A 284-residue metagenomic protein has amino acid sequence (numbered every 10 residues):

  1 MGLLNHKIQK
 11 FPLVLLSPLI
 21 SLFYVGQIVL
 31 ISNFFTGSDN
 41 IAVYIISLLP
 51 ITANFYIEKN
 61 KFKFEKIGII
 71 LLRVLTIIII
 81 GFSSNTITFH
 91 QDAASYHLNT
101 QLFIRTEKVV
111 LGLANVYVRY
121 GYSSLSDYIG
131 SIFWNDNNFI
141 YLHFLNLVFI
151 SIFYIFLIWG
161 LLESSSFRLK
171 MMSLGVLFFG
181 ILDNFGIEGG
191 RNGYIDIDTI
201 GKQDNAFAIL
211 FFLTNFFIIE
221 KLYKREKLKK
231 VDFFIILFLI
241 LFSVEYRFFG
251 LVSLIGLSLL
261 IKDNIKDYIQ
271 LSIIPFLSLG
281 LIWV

Functional and structural regions predicted by a protein language model:
M1-K63: Membrane-embedded, hydrophobic transmembrane alpha-helices
V29-N33, K230-Y246, V252-L257, P275-L281: Membrane-interface alpha helices of multi-pass inner-membrane proteins
L49-T52, T214-N215, I240, L251-D263: Hydrophobic transmembrane alpha-helices of multi-pass, membrane-embedded glycosylation machinery
N60-F64, L251-L277: Perimembrane helix-loop-helix junctions
G68-I80, N264-V284: Hydrophobic alpha-helical membrane-interfacial segments at the cytosolic entry of transmembrane helices
I80-V176, I195-D198: Active-site lumenal/periplasmic loops and adjacent helix-entry segments of GT-C-fold, multi-pass membrane
Y141-V148, L182-A206: Membrane-embedded glycan-lipid processing machinery
A206, F211-V231: Membrane-interface transmembrane helices that cradle and orient dolichyl/undecaprenyl
